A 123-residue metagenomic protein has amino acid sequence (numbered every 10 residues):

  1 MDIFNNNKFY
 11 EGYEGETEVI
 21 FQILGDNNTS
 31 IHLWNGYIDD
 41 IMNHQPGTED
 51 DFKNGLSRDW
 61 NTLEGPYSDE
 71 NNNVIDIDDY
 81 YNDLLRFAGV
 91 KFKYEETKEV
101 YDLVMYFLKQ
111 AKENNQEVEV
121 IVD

Functional and structural regions predicted by a protein language model:
M1-Y106, Q110-N114, D123: Acidic (Asp/Glu-rich) sequence patches and key acidic residues that form negatively charged surfaces used
